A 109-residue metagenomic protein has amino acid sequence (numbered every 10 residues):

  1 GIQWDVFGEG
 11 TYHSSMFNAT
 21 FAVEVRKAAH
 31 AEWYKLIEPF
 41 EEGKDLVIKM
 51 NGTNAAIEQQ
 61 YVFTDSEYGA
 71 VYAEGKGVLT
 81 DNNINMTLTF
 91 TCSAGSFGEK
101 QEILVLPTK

Functional and structural regions predicted by a protein language model:
G1-K109: Ser/Thr/Gly/Pro-rich, low-complexity flexible regions
